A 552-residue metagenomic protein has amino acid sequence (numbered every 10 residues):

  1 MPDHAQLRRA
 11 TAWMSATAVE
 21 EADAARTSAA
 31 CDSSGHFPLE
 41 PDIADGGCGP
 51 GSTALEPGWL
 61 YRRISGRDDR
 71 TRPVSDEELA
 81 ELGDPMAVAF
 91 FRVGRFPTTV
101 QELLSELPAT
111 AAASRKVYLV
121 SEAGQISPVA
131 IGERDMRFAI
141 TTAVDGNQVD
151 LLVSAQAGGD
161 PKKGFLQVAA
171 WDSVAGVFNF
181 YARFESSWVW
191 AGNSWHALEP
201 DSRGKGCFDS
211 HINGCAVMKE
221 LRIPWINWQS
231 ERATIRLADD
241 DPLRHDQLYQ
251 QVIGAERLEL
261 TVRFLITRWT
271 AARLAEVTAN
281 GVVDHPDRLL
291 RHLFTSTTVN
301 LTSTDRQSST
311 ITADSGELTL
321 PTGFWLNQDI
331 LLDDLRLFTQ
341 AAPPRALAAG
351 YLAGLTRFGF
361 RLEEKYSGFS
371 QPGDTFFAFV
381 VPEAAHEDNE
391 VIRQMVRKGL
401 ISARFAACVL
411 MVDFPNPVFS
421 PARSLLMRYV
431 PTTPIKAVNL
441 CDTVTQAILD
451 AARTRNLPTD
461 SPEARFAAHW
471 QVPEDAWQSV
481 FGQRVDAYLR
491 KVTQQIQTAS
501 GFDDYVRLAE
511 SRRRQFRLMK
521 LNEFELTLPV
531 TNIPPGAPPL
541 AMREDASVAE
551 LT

Functional and structural regions predicted by a protein language model:
H4-R9: Ser/Thr/Pro-rich, acidic low-complexity intrinsically disordered regulatory segments
W13-M14, D23, A29-E106, R115-Y118 (+1 more regions): Long, charged, low-complexity terminal extensions
A111-P200: Sequence context of c-type cytochrome heme-c attachment sites
P200, G206, E231-T234: C-terminal, active-site-flanking charged/polar segments
R203-C215: The canonical Cys-X-X-Cys-His
N213, S230-H245: Extended, regular secondary-structure scaffolds
V217-L221: Short Cys/His-rich "knuckle" micro-motifs
R222-R232: Short cysteine/histidine-rich metal-coordination sites, predominantly Zn2+-binding motifs
